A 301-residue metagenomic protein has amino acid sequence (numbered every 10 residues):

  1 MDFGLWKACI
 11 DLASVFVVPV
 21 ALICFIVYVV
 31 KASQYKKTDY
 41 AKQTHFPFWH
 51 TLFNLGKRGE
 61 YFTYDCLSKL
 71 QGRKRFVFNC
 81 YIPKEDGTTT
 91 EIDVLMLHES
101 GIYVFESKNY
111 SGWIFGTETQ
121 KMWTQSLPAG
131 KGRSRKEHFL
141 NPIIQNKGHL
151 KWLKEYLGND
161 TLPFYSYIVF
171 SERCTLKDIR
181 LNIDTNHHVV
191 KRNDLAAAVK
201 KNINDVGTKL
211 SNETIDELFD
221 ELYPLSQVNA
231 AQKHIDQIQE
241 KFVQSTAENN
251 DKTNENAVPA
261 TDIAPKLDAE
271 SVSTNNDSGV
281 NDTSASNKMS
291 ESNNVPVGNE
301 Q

Functional and structural regions predicted by a protein language model:
M1-T90, L97-I102, W113, G130-Q301: Surface-exposed interaction regions that form or flank ligand-binding interfaces
L97-Q125: Active-site beta-strand-loop-beta-strand hairpin of nuclease catalytic cores that positions key catalytic residues
